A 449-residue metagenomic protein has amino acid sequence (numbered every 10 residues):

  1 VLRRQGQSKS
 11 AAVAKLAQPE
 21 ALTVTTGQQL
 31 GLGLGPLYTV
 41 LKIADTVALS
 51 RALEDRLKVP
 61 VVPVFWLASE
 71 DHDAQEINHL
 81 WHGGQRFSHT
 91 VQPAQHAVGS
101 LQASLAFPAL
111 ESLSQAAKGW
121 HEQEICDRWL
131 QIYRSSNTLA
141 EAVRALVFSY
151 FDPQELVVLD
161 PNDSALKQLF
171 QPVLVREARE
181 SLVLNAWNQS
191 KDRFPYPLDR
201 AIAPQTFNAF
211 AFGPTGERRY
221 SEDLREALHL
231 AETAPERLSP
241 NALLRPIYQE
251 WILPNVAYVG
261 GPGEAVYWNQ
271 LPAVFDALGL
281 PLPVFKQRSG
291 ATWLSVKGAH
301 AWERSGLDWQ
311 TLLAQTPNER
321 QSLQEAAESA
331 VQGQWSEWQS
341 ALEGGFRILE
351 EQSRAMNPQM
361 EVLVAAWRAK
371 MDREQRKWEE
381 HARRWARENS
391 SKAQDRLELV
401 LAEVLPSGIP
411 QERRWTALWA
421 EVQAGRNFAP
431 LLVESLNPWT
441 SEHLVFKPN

Functional and structural regions predicted by a protein language model:
V1-K15: N-terminal low-complexity, intrinsically disordered segments
A12, P19-E54, G260: N-terminal catalytic cores of NTP/NDP-binding nucleotidyl/phosphoryl-transfer enzymes
P36-L37, S50-Q75, P283: Glycine-rich phosphate/pyrophosphate-binding loops and their adjacent beta-strand/loop elements at enzyme active sites
F65-E76, K167-Q168, G290-E303: Short, conserved secondary-structure transition motifs
H79-W81, W293-E325: A structural-propensity feature for long, helix-poor, extended segments
W81-A109: A glycine-rich helix N-cap at a beta->alpha junction
L146, Y150-E226, N318-S322, A326-N449: Long, compositionally biased intrinsically disordered regions
P197-V256, G260-A273, L282-V284, R288-K297 (+1 more regions): A translation/RNA-centric and nucleic-acid-associated enzymatic feature enriched in Class II aminoacyl-tRNA synthetases
